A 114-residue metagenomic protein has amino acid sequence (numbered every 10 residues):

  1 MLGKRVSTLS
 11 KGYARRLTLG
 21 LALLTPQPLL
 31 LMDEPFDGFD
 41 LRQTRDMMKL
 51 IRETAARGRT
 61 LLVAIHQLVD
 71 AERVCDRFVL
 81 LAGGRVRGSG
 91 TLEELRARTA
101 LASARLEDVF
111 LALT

Functional and structural regions predicted by a protein language model:
L19: Hydrophobic anchor residue at the start of the ABC signature
L30-D33: Catalytic Walker B motif of ABC-type/P-loop ATPase nucleotide-binding domains
L41-Q43: Helix N-cap at the start of a conserved alpha-helix in ABC-type nucleotide-binding domains
R45-R57: Helical segment within the ABC ATPase nucleotide-binding domain
A71-R73: A short, surface-exposed alpha-helical micro-motif characterized by mixed small hydrophobic and charged/polar residues
S89-G90: ABC ATPase "signature
